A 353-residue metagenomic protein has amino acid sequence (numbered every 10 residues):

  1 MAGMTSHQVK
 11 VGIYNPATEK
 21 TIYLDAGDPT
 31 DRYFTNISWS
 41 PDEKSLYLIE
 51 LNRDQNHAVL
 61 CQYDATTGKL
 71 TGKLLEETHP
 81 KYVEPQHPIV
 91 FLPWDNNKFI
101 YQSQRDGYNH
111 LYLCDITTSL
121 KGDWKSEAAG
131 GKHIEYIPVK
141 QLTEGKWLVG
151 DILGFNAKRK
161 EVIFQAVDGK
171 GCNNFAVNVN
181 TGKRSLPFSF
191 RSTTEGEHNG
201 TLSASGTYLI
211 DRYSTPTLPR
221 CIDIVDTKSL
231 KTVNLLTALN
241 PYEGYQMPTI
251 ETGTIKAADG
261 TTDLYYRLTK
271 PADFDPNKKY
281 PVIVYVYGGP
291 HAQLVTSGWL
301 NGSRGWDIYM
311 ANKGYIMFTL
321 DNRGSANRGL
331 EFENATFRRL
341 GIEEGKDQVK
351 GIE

Functional and structural regions predicted by a protein language model:
M1-S185, S192-E195, T207-Y208, P216-R220 (+1 more regions): Beta-propeller folds
S189, G196-E353: Serine-hydrolase catalytic core recognition
